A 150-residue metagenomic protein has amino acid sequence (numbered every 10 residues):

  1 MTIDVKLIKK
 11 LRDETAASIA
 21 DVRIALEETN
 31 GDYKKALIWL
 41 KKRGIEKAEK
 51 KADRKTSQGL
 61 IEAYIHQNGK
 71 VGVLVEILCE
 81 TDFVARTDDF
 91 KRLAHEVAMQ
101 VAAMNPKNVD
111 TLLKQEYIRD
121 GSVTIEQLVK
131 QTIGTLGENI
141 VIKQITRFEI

Functional and structural regions predicted by a protein language model:
T2-I150: N-terminal assembly/interaction segments in proteins that build large macromolecular machines
